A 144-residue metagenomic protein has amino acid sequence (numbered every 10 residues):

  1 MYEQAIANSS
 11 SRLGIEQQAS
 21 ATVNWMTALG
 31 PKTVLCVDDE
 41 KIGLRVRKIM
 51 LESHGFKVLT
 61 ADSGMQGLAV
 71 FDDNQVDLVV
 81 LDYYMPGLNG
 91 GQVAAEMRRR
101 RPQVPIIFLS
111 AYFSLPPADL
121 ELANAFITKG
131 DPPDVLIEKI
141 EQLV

Functional and structural regions predicted by a protein language model:
M1-T33, P132-V144: Non-catalytic signal-transmission and effector/linker regions of two-component phosphorelay proteins
P31-I42, R47-L51, V79: Conserved acidic segment of CheY-like receiver
T60-A69, G90: Helix N-cap/capping motif at the beta->alpha junctions
A69, G91-P102: Short amphipathic alpha-helix used as the core "switch/output" element in two-component signaling
D82: Active-site residues of response regulator receiver
M85: Receiver (REC) domain active-site loop signature in two-component systems and cognate sites in sensor histidine kinases
Q92, Y112-E138: Alpha4 helix (beta4-alpha4-beta5 surface) of REC/receiver domains from two-component response regulators
